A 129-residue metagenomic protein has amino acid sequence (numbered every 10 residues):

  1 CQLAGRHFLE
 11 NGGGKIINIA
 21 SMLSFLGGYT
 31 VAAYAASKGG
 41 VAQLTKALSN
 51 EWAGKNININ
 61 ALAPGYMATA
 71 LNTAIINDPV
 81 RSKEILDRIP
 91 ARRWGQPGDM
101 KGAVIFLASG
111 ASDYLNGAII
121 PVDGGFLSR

Functional and structural regions predicted by a protein language model:
C1, S37, T45: Active-site helix of classical SDR
Q2-K15: A short helix-coil junction within the Rossmann-fold of NAD(P)-dependent oxidoreductases
R6, N50-G54, D113: Alpha-helical segment proximal to the catalytic Tyr-Lys
G13, R93-V122, F126-L127: C-terminal substrate-recognition "lid" of short-chain dehydrogenase/reductases
S21: Residue(s) in the substrate-gating loop at a strand-loop-helix junction that position the organic substrate next
F25, A42, A63-A74: Short, flexible catalytic-loop segment of classical short-chain dehydrogenase/reductase
L26-A32, K55, R92, G110: Active-site loop immediately N-terminal to the catalytic Tyr-X3-Lys motif of short-chain dehydrogenase/reductase
G40, L44-L48, W52, L62 (+1 more regions): Hydrophobic alpha-helix immediately C-terminal to the catalytic Tyr-X-X-X-Lys motif of short-chain
